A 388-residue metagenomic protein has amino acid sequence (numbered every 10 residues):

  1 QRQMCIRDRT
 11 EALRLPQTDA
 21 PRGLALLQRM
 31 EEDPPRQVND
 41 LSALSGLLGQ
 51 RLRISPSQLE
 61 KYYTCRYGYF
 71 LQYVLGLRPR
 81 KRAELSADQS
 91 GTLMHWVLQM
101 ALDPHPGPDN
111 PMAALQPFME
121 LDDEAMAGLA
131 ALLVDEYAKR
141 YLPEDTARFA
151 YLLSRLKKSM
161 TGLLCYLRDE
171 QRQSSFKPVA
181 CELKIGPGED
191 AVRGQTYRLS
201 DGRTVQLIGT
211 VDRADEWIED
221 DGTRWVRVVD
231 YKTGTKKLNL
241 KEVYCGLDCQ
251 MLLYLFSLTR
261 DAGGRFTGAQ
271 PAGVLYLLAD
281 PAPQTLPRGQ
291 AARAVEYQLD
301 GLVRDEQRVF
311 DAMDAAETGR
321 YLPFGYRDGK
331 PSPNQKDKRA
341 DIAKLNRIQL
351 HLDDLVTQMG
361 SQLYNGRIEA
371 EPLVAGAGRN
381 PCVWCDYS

Functional and structural regions predicted by a protein language model:
Q1-Q3, R7-S388: Structural signature of nuclease core domains in nucleic-acid processing machines
